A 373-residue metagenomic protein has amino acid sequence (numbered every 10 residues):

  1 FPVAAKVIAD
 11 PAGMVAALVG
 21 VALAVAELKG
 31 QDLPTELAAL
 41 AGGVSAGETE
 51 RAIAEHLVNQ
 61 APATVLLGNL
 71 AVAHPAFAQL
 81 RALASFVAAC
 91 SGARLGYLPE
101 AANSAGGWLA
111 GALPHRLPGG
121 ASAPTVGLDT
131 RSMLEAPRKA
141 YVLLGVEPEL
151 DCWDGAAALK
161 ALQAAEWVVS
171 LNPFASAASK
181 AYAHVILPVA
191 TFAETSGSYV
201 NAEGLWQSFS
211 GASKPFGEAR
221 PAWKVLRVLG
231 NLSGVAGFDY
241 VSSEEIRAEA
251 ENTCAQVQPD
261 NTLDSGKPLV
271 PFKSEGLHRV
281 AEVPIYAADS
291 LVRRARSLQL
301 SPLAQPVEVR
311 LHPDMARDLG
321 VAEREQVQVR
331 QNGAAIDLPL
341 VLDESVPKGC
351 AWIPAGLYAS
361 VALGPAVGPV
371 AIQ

Functional and structural regions predicted by a protein language model:
F1-L67, A73-H74, A89: Long, well-ordered, tryptophan-enriched scaffold segments
P2, A110-E218, K224-Y240, E244-Q373: A cross-kingdom feature strongest in bacterial/archaeal respiratory oxidoreductases
A12-A16, S45-E48, A52, P75-A82 (+3 more regions): Conserved active-site and cofactor/substrate-binding residues in soluble primary-metabolism enzymes
A12-L18, A102-A105, A193-S196: A short acidic, often aromatic-flanked loop/helix-cap motif at beta-alpha or helix-coil junctions that lines enzyme
A17-V25, A84, V225-S233: Short amphipathic C-terminal alpha-helix that caps PH/PH-like domains
A22-G47, A102-T125, P302: Acidic/glycine-enriched edge-of-secondary-structure segments
Q31-E36, R94-P99, G237-S243: Flexible, glycine/charged-enriched surface loops at secondary-structure junctions
V58-E135, V280-E282: A glycine-rich, hydrophobic/aromatic-adjacent loop/helix-cap motif
